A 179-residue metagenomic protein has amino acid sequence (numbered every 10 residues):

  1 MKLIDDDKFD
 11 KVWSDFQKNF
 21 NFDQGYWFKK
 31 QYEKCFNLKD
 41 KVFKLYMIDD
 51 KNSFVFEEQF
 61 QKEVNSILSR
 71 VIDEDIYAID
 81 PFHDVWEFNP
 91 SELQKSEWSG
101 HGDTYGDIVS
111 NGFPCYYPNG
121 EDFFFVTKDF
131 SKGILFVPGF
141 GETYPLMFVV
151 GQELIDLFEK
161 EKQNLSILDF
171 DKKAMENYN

Functional and structural regions predicted by a protein language model:
M1-N179: Structured alpha/beta or helical-core interaction and ligand-binding surfaces enriched in interleaved
